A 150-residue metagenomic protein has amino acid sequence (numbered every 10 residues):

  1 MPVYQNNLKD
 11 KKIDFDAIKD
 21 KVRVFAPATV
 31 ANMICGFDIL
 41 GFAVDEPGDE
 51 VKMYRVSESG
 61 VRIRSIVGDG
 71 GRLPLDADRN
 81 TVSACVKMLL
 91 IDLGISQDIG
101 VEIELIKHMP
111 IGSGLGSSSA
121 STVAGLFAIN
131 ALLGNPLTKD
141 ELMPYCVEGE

Functional and structural regions predicted by a protein language model:
P2-S113, A131, N135: ATP-binding N-lobe of GHMP and related small-molecule kinases
D78-T81, S121, T138-E141: Short acidic-hydrophobic sequence patches enriched in Asp/Glu that either
V86, L126, M143: Generic structural marker for isolated residues within well-ordered, non-membrane alpha-helices of soluble domains
L115-T138: DPxDG-like acidic metal-binding loop motif
L137-E150: Alpha/beta catalytic cores of group-transfer enzymes, especially the acyltransferase/condensing modules of polyketide
